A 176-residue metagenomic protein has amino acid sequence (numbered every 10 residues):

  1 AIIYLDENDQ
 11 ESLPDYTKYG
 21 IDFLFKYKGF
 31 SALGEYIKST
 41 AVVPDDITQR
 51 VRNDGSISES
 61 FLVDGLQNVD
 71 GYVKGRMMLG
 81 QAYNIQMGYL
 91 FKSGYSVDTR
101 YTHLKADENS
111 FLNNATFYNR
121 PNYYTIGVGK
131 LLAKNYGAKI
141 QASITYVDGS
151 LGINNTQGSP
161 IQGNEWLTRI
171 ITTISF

Functional and structural regions predicted by a protein language model:
A1-F176: Outer-membrane beta-barrel pore domains
